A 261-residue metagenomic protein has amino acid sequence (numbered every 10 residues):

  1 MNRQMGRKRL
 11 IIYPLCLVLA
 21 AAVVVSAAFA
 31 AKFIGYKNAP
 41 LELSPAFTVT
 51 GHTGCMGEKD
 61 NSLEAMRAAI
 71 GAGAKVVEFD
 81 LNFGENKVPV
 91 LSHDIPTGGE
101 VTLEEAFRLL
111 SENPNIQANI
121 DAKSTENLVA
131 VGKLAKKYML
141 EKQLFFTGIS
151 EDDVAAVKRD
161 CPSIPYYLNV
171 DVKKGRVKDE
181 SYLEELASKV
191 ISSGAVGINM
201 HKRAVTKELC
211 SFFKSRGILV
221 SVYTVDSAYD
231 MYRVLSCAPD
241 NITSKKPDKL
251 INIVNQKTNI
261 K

Functional and structural regions predicted by a protein language model:
N2-K261: Phosphate-group recognition and catalysis centered on beta-loop-alpha active-site segments
